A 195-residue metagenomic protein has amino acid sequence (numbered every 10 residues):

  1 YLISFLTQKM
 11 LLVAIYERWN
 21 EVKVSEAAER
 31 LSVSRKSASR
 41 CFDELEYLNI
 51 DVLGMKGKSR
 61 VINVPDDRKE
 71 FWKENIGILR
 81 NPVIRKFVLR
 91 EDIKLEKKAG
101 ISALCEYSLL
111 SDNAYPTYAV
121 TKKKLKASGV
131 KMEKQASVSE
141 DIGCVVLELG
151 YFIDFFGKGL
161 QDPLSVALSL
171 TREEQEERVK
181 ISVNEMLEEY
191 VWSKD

Functional and structural regions predicted by a protein language model:
Y1-M10: Short alpha-helical segments that sit at the start of domains
W19-L31: Short acidic, hydrophobic short linear motifs in intrinsically disordered regions
K23, M55-I78: Short, cationic-aromatic polyanion-contact patches
C41-F42: Residues in the recognition helix of alpha-helical DNA-binding motifs
E46-G57: A short, conserved structural fragment
E74-D195: Long, low-complexity, charge-rich intrinsically disordered regions
